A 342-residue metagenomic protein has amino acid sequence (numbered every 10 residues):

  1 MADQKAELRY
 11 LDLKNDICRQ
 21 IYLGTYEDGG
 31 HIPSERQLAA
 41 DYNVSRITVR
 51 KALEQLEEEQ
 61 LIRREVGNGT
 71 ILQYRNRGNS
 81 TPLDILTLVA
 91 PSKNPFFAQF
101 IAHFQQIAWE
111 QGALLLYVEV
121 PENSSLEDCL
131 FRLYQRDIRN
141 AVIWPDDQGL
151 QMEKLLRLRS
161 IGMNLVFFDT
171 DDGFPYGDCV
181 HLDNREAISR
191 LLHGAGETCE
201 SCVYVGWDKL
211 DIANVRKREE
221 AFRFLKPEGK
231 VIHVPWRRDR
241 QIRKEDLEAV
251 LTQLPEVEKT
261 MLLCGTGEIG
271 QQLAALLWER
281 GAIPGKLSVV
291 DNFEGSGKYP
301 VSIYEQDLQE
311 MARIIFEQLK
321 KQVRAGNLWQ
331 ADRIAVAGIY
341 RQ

Functional and structural regions predicted by a protein language model:
M1-D41, S124: Extreme N-terminal segment that seeds HTH/winged-HTH DNA-binding domains in transcriptional regulators
Q4-A6, E27, R63-K93: N-terminal helix-turn-helix/winged-helix DNA-binding helices and compositionally similar short basic alpha-helical
D16, T252-Q342: Flexible loop/turn connectors
G30-R64: N-terminal helix-turn-helix
R77-R139: Amphipathic helical "hinge" segments at domain boundaries
D146-A187, D291-V301: Flexible loop/hinge segments that line or gate small-molecule binding clefts
Y176-Y204, R243-A249, E305-N327: Hydrophobic alpha-helical segments within soluble ligand-binding/sensing domains
R190-V231, N327-Q342: An alpha-beta-alpha
